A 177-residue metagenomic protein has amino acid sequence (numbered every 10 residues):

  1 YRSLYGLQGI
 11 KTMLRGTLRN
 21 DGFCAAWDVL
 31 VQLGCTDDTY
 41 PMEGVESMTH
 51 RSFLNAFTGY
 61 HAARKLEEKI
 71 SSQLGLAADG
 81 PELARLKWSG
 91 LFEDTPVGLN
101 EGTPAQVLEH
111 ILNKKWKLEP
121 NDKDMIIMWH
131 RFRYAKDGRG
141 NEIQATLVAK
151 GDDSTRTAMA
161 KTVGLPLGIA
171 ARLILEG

Functional and structural regions predicted by a protein language model:
Y1-G177: C-terminal catalytic/substrate-binding lobe primarily of soluble NAD(P)-dependent oxidoreductases
